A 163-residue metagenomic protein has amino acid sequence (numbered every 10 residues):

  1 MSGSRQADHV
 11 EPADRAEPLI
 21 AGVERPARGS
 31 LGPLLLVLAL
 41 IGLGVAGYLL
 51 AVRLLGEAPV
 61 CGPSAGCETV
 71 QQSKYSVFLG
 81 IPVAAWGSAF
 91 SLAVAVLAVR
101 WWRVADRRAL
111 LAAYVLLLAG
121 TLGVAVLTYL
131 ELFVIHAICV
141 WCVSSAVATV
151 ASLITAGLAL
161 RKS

Functional and structural regions predicted by a protein language model:
S2-S163: Membrane-interfacial helix-loop segments of redox and metal-homeostasis proteins, especially TM-loop-TM junctions
